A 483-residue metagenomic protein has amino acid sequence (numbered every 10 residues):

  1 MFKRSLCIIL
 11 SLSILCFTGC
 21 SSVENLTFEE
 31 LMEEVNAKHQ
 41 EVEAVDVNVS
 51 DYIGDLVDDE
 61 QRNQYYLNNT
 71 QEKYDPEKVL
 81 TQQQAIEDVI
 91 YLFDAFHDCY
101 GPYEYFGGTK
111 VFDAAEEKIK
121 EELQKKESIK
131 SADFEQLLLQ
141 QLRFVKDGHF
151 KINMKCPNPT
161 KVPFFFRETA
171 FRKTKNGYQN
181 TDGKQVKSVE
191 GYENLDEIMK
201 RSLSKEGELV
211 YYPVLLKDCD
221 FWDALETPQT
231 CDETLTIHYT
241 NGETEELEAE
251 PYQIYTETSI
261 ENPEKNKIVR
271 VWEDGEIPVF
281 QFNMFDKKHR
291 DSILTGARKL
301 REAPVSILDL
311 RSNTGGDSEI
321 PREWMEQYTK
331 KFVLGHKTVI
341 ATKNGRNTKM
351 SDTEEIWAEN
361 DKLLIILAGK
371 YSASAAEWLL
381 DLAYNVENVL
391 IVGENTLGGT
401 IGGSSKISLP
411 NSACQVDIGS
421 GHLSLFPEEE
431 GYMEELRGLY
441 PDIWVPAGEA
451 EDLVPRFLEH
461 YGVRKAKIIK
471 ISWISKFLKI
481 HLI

Functional and structural regions predicted by a protein language model:
F2-V23: Sec-dependent N-terminal signal peptides of Gram-positive bacterial secreted proteins and lipoproteins
G19-V305, S312-T314, H460-V463, K467-W473 (+1 more regions): Flexible, low-complexity junctional segments that flank or bridge functional domains
Q141, G183, L364, S372-E387: Cysteine-centered nucleophilic/redox motifs
H149, N153, E193, V386-T400: Short, well-structured beta-strand/strand-turn elements
R172-K173, P228-T230, V271-D274, K299-R301 (+4 more regions): Extracellular/periplasmic catalytic domains that process cell-envelope and extracellular macromolecules
P278-Q281, S306-D309, L363-A368, L390-G393 (+1 more regions): Structural recognition of the beta-strand scaffold that forms the well-ordered cores of secreted hydrolase catalytic
T314-L363, L367, Y371, I401-P410 (+2 more regions): Gly/Ser/Thr-rich loop/hinge elements
Y432-L478, I483: Low-complexity, Gly/Ser/Thr/Pro-rich intrinsically disordered linker/tail segments
